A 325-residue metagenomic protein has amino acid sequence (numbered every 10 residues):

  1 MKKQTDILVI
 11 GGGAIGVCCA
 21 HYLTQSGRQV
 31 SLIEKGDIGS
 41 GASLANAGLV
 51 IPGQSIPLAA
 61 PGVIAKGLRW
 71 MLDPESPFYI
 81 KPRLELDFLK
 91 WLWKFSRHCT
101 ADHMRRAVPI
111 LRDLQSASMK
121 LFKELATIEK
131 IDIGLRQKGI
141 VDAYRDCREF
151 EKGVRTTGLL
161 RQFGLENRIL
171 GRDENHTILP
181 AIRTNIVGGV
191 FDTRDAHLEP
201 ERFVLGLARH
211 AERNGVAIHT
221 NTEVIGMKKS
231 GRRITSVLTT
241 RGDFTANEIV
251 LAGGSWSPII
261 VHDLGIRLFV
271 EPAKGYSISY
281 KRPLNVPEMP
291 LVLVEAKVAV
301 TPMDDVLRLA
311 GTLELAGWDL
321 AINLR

Functional and structural regions predicted by a protein language model:
K2-G13: Beta1/beta-strand and adjacent pyrophosphate-binding region of the FAD-binding site in flavoprotein oxidoreductases
I7-V9, V30, L307: Conserved hydrophobic helix-helix packing surfaces used for dimerization/oligomerization
G16-V17: N-terminal Rossmann-fold NAD(P) dinucleotide-binding loop
A20, T24-Q25, H210-E212: Gly/Ala-rich phosphate-binding loop of Rossmann-like dinucleotide-binding domains, activating on the conserved
T24-A45: Glycine-rich FAD pyrophosphate-binding loop
K35, N46-V50, Q54, L58-H98 (+2 more regions): Active-site substrate-recognition segment that forms the wall of the catalytic cavity or substrate channel
L89-R209: Rossmann-like flavin
L170-L179, A217-T235: A conserved short coil-to-beta-strand element within the FAD-binding core of flavoproteins
